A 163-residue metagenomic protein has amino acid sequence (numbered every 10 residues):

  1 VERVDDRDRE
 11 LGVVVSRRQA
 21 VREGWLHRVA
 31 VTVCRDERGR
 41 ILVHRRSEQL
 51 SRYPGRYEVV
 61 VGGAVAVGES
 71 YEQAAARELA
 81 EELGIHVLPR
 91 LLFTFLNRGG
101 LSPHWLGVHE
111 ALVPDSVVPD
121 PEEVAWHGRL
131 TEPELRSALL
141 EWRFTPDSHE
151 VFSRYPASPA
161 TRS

Functional and structural regions predicted by a protein language model:
V1-V31, E37-R38: Acidic, metal-coordinating catalytic segment for phosphate/diphosphate chemistry, firing primarily on the Nudix
R3, C34, V43, E110-A111 (+1 more regions): Conserved hydrophobic "DFG−1" position in protein kinase catalytic cores
R9, R40, Q49, N97 (+1 more regions): Surface-exposed, flexible loop/turn segments at secondary-structure boundaries
V15-R18, G55-Y57, V67, F93-S163: Nudix hydrolase/Nudix homology domain
R28, E48, S70-E72, A76 (+1 more regions): Active-site segment of metal-dependent pyrophosphate-handling enzymes, primarily the Nudix hydrolase catalytic core
V29-V61: A glycine-rich, hydrophobic loop/mini-helix early in the fold
V61-E69: Active-site acidic-Proline motif in GNAT/NAT acetyltransferases
